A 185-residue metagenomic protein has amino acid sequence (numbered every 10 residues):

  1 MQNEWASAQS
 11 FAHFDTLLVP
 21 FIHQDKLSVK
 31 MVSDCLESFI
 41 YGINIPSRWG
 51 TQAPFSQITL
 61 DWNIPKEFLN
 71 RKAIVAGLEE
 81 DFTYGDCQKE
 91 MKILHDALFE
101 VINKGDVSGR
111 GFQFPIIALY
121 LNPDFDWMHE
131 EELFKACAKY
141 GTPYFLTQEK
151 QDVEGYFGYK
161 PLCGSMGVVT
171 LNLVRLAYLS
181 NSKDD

Functional and structural regions predicted by a protein language model:
M1-D185: Conserved catalytic cores of very large enzyme subunits
